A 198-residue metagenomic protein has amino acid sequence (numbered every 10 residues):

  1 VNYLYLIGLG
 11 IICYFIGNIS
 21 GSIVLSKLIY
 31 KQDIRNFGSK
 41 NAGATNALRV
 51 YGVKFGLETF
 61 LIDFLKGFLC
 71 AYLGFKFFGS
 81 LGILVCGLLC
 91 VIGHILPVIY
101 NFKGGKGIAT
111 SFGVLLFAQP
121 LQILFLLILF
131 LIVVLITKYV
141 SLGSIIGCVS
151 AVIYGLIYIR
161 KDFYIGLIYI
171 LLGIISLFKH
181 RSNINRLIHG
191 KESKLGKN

Functional and structural regions predicted by a protein language model:
N2-I29: N-terminal signal-anchor transmembrane alpha helix
Y5, L9-G10, F55-L61, K66-V98 (+4 more regions): Nucleotide and nucleotide-moiety/phosphate-recognizing core
C13-N18, C90-H94, F130-V134, L172-K179: Alpha-helical transmembrane segments of multi-pass membrane proteins
S22-L25, G93-K103, F130-T137, R181-N185: C-terminal ends of transmembrane helices
I23-F55, N185-N198: Cytosolic, membrane-interface loops and tails of multi-pass inner-membrane proteins
D33-G43, Y100-F112, Y139-G147: Short, non-helical or kinked segments that cap or interrupt transmembrane helices
L48-V53, G74-F78, L89, G93 (+2 more regions): Interfacial segments of multi-pass membrane proteins
L124, V140-G147, K161-L172: Loop-to-transmembrane alpha-helix initiation sites
